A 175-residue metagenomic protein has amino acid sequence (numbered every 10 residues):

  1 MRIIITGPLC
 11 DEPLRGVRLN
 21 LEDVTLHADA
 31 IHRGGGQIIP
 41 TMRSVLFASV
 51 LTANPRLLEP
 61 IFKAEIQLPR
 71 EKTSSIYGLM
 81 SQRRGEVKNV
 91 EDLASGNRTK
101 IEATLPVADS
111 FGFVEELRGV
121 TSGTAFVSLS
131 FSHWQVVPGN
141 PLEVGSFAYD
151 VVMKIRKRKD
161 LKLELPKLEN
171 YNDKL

Functional and structural regions predicted by a protein language model:
M1-L175: Accessory interaction regions appended to the cores of large information-processing enzymes
